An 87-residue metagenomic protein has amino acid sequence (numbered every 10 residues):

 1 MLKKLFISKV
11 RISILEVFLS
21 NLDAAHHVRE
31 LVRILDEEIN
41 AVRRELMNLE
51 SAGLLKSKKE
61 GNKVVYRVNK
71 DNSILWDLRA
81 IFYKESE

Functional and structural regions predicted by a protein language model:
M1-S13: Short alpha-helical segments that sit at the start of domains
L19-D23: Short helix-capping/hinge SLiMs at alpha-helix to coil transitions
R29-I34: A short acidic, leucine-rich amphipathic alpha-helix
L46-M47: Short, hydrophobic-biased segments on the C-terminal half of alpha helices that form "recognition helices"
E50-K58: A short, conserved structural fragment
V64-E87: Conserved segment of winged-helix/HTH DNA-binding domains
